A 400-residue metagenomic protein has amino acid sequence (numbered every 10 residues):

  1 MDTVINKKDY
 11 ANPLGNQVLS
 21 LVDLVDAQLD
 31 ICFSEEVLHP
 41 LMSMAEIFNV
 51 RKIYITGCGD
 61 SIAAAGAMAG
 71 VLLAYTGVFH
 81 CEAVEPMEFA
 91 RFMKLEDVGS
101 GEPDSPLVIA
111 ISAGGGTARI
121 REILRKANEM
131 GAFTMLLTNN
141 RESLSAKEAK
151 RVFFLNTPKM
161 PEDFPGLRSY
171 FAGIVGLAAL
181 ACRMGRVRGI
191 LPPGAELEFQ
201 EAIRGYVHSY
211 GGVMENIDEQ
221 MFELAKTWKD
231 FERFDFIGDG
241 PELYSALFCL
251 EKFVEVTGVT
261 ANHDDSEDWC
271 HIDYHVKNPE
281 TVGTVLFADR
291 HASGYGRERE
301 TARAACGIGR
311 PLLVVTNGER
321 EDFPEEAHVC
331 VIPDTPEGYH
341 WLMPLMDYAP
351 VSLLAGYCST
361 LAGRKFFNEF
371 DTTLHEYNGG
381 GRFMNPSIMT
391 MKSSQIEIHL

Functional and structural regions predicted by a protein language model:
M1-T3, K229-D230: An N-terminal domain-start capping segment
D2-Q17, L21-Q28, A132, A149-R151 (+3 more regions): Phosphate-moiety recognition in structured ligand-binding domains
T3-Y10, S105-V108, G212-N216, F234-I237 (+1 more regions): Short acidic/polar alpha-helix capping motifs at helix-coil junctions
V4-I5, I31-S34, I62, P86-E88 (+5 more regions): A short linear-motif detector with a strong N-terminal bias
A11-L14, S20, I55-V71, F236-G238 (+2 more regions): Conserved phosphate/anionic-ligand binding catalytic regions in large, soluble enzymes, centered on
Q17-R51, R151-G283, A362-L400: Active-site phosphate/pyrophosphate-binding segments
F48-I203, E280-E337: Glycine-rich phosphate-binding loops that contact phosphosugars or nucleotide phosphates
